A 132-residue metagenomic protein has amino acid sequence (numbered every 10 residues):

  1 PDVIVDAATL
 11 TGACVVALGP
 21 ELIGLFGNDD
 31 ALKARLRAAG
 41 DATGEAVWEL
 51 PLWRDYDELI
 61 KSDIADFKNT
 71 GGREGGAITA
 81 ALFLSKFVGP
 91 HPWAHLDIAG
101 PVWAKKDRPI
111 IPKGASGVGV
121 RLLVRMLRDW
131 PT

Functional and structural regions predicted by a protein language model:
P1-T132: A generic structural signal for tightly packed, nonpolar segments enriched in small/aliphatic residues
